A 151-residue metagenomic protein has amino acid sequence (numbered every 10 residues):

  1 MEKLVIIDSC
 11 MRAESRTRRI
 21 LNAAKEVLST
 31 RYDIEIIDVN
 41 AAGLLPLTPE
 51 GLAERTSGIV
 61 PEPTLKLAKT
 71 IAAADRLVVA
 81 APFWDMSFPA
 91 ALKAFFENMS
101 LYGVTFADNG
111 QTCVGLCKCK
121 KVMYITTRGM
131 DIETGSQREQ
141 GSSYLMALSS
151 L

Functional and structural regions predicted by a protein language model:
M1-V104, D108: N-terminal beta1-alpha1-beta2 submodule of the flavodoxin-like/Rossmannoid cofactor-binding fold
R31, A90-A91, S100-L151: FMN-binding flavodoxin-like domain, especially the glycine-rich phosphate-binding loop
